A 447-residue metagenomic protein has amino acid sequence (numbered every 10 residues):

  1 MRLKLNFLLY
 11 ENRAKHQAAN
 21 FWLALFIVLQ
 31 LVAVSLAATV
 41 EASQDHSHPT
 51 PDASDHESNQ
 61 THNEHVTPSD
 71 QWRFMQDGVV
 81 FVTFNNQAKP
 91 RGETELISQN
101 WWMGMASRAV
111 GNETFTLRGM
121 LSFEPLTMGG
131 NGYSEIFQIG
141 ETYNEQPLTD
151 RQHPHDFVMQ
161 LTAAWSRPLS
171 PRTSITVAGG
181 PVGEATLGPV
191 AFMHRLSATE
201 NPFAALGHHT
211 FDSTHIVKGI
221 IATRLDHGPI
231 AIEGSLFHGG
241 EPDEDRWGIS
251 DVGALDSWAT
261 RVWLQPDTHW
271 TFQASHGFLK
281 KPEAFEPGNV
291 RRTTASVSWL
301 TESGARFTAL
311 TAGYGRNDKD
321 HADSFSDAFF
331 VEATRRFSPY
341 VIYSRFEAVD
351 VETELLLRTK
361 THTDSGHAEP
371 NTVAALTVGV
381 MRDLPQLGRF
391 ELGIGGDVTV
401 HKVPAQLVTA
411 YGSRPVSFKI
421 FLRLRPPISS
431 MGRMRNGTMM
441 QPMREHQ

Functional and structural regions predicted by a protein language model:
D45-A164, P168, S417-F418, L422-R423: Beta-barrel outer-membrane channel/assembly domains of diderm bacteria
W72, T94-W102, H155-L161, H215-I221 (+6 more regions): Residues that define the transmembrane beta-barrel architecture of outer-membrane proteins
Q76-G78, L117-G119, V177-G179, T223 (+9 more regions): Membrane-embedded beta-strand positions of outer-membrane beta-barrel proteins
V80-A88, L121-T127, P181-A185, H227-P229 (+9 more regions): Transmembrane beta-strands of outer-membrane beta-barrel pores
W102-R108, L161-R167, I221-H227, G234 (+6 more regions): Residues on the lipid-exposed face of transmembrane beta-strands in outer-membrane beta-barrel proteins
G111-T116, P171-I175, L225, P229-E233 (+5 more regions): Repeated loop/turn-to-beta-strand initiation elements of outer-membrane beta-barrel proteins
G129-W263: Surface-exposed coil loops of outer-membrane beta-barrel proteins
V378, G412-Q447: Outer-membrane beta-barrel "beta-signal"
